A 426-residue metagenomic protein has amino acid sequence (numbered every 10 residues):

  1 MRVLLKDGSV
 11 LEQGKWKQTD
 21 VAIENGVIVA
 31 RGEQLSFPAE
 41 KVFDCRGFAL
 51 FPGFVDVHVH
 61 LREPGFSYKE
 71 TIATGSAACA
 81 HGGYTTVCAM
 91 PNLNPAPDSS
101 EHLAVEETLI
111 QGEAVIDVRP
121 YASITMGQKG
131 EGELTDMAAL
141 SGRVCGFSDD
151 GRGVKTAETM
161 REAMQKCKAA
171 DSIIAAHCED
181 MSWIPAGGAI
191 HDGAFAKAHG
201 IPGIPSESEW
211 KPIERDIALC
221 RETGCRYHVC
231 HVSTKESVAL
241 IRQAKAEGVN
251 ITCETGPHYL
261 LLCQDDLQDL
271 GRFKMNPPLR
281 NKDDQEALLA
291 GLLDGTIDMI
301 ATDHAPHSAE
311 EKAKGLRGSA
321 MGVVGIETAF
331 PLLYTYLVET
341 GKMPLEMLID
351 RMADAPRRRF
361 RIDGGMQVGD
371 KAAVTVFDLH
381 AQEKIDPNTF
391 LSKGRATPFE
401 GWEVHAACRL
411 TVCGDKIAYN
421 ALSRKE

Functional and structural regions predicted by a protein language model:
M1-G53: Histidine-rich, glycine-flanked metal-binding segment
G8, G26, G47, H58 (+15 more regions): Divalent metal-coordination and catalytic microenvironments
G8, G315-G318, V368-E426: C-terminal cap of metal-dependent C-N hydrolases
R46-E113: Metal-associated gating/positioning segment near the N- to mid-region
V57-E70, R119-E131, G151, P202-S206: Active-site mouth loops of central-metabolism enzymes
S100-D117, K166-A176, T328: Alpha-helix-loop-beta-strand connector modules within alpha/beta enzyme cores
G132-I300: Histidine/acidic residue-rich metal-binding segments in metalloenzymes
A198-R226, L293-D294, D298-I300, A305-L379: His/Asp/Glu-enriched, well-ordered alpha-helical/loop segment that forms or immediately abuts the divalent-metal
